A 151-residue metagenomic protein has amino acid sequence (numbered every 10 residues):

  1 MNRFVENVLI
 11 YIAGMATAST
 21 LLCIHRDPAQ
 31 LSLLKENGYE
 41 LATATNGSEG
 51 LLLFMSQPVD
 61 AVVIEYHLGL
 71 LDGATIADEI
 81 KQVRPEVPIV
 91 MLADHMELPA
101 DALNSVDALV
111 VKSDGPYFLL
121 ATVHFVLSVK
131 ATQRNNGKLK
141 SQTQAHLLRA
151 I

Functional and structural regions predicted by a protein language model:
M1-E36, G115-I151: Non-catalytic signal-transmission and effector/linker regions of two-component phosphorelay proteins
T17, P58-D60, V83-V90: His-Asp phosphorelay/catalytic-motif detector in bacterial-type signaling
L31-K35, F54, L98-N104: Short loop/helix-cap segments at secondary-structure boundaries that form the rim of catalytic
T43-A61: Acidic, metal-coordinating helix/loop segments flanking the phosphotransfer/catalytic sites of two-component signaling
L52, A74-P85: Short amphipathic alpha-helix used as the core "switch/output" element in two-component signaling
V59, H67, L98-L109, A121-T122 (+1 more regions): Conserved N-terminal glycine/acidic-rich loop preference
D60-E79, D94-P99: Conserved phosphotransfer microenvironments
T75, M91-F118: Alpha4 helix (beta4-alpha4-beta5 surface) of REC/receiver domains from two-component response regulators
